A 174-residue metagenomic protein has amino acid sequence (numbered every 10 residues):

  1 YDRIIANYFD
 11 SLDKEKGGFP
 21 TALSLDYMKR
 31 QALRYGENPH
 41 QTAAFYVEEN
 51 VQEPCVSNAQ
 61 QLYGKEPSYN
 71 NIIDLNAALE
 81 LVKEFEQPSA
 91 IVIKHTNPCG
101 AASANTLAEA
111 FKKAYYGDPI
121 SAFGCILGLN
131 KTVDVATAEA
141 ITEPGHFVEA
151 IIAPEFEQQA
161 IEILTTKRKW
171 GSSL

Functional and structural regions predicted by a protein language model:
Y1-L174: Active-site loops and adjacent core secondary-structure elements that bind or stabilize anionic groups
